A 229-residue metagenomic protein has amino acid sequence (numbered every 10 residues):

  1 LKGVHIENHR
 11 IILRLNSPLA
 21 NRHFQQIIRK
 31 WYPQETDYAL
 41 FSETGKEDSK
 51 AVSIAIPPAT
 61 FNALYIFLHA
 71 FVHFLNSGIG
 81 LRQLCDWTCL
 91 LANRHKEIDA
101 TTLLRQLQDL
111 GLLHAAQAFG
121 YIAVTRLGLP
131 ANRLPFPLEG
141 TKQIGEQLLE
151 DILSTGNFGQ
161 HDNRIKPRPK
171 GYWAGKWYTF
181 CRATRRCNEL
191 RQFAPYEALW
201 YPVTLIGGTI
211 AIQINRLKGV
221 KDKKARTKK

Functional and structural regions predicted by a protein language model:
L1-K229: Conserved NTP-donor binding/palm subdomain of two-metal-ion nucleotidyltransferases/polymerases, i.e., the charged
